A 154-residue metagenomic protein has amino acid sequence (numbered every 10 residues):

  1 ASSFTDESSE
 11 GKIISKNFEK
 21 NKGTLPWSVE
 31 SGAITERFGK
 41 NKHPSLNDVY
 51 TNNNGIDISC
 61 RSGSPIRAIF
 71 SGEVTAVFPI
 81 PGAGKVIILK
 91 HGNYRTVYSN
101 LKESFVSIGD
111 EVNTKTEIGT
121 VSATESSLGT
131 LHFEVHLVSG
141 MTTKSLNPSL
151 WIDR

Functional and structural regions predicted by a protein language model:
A1-A76, P81, I88-K90, V135 (+1 more regions): Extracytoplasmic/periplasmic cell wall- or extracellular glycan-interacting regions that localize and scaffold envelope
G11, I58, V86-I87, V112-L128: Short hydrophobic beta/alpha edge segments that flank linear recognition/processing sites
S45-L46, N100-L101, T120-V121, P148: Short beta-alpha junctions and helix-cap segments that line functional grooves
I66-E73, V106-T120: Short, well-structured beta-strand-loop connectors
V77, G92-E111, K115: Short histidine-centered loop motifs in beta-beta connectors
P79, E103, A123-S126: Short, conserved catalytic or interaction motifs in soluble domains
G84-K85, Y94: Nucleotide-binding motor/catalytic cores of P-loop/tubulin-like NTPases across gene-expression machines
L128-E134: A beta-hairpin/wing motif
